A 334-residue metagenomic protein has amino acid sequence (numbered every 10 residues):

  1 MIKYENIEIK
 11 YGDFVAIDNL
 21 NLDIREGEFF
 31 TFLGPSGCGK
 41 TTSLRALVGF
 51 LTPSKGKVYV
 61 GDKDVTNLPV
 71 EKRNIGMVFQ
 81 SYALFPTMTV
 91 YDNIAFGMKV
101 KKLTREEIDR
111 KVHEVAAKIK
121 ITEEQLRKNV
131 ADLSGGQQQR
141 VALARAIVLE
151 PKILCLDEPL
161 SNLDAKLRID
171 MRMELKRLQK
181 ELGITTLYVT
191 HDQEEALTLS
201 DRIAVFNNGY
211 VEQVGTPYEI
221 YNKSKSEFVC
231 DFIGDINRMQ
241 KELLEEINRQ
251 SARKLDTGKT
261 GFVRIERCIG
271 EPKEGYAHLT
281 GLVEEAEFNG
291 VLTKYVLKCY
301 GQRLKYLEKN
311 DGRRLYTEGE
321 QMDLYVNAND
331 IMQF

Functional and structural regions predicted by a protein language model:
L33-P35: The feature captures the beta-strand-to-loop junction immediately N-terminal to the Walker
T41-L44, V141: ABC ATPase nucleotide-binding domain helices that frame the ATP-binding cleft
V48: Helix-to-loop junction immediately C-terminal to a conserved catalytic motif
G56-D64: Conserved ABC transporter NBD signature motif
V70-G76, Q80, L84-K225: ABC ATPase nucleotide-binding domains
I247-F334: Non-catalytic connector elements of ABC transporters
